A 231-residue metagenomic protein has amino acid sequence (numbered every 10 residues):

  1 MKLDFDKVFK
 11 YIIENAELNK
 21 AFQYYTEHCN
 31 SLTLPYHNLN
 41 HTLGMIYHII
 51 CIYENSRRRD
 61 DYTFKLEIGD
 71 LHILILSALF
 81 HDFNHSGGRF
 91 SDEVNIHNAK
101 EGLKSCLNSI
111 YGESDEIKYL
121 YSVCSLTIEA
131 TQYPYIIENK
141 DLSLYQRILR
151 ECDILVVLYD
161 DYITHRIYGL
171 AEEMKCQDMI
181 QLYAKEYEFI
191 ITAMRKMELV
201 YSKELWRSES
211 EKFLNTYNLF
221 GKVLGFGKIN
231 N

Functional and structural regions predicted by a protein language model:
M1-F90: Acidic/His-rich, divalent-metal-binding segments that scaffold phosphate/diphosphate chemistry
M1-V8, Y36-H37, I50-I68, F80 (+1 more regions): Divalent metal-dependent phosphate-bond-processing catalytic cores, especially two-metal-ion Mg2+/Mn2+ enzymes that act
D4-K7, E17-Y24, Y119-V123, T127 (+3 more regions): Exposed alpha-helical structural elements
A21-T26, L74-F80, C124-Q132, I148-C152: Short alpha-helical scaffolding segments that buttress acidic/His motifs in well-ordered protein cores
T42, I49, N95-E138, Y187-M194: Histidine- and acidic-residue-rich, metal-dependent catalytic cores
G69, L76, D92-I96, I117 (+3 more regions): Short capping loops/turns at secondary-structure boundaries
